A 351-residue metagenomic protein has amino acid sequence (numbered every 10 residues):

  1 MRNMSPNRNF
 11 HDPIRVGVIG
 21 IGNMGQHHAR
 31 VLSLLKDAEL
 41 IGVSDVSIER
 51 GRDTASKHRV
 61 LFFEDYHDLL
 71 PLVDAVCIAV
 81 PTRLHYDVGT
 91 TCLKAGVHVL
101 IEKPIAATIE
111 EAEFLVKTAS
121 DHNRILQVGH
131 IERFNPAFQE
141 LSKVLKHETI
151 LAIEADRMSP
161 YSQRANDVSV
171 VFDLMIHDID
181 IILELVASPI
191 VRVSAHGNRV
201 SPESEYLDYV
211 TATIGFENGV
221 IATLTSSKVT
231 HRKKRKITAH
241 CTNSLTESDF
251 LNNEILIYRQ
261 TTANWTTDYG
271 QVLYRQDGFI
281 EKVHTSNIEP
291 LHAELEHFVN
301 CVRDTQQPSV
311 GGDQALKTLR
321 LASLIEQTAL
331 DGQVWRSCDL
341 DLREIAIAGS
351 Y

Functional and structural regions predicted by a protein language model:
M1-F10, A75-C77, R124, H297-Y351: C-terminal helix-rich "cap/oligomerization" subdomain common to oxidoreductases
M1-H58, I182: N-terminal Rossmann-like dinucleotide-binding module
H28, H58-V116: Beta-loop-alpha module in the N-terminal Rossmann-like domain of NAD(P)-dependent dehydrogenases, especially those
E64, I78, I101, L126-V128 (+2 more regions): Hydrophobic residues in well-ordered beta-strands that form the structural core
A106-A165: A contiguous active-site-proximal alpha/beta segment in oxidoreductase catalytic domains
S162-I221, S226-R232, T238: Rossmann-like dinucleotide-binding domain that binds NAD(P)(H)
V220-A293, G311, D339, E344 (+1 more regions): NAD(P)-dinucleotide binding in Rossmann-like oxidoreductases
